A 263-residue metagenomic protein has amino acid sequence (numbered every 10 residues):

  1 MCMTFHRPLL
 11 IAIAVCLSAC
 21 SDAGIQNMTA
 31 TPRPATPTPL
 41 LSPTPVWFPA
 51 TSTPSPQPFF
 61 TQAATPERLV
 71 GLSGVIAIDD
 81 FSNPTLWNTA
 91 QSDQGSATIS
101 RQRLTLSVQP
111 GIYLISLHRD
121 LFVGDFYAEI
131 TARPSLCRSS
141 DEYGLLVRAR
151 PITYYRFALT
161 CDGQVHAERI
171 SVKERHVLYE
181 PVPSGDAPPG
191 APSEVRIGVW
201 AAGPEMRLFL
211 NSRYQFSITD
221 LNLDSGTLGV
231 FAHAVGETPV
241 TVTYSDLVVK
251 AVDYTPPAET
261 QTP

Functional and structural regions predicted by a protein language model:
I13, C20-I76, V252-P263: Ser/Thr-rich, Proline-interspersed low-complexity disordered segments
L72-Q94: Short, tryptophan-glycine- and acidic/Ser/Thr-enriched carbohydrate-recognition patches
F81, I130, G190-I218, L247: Carbohydrate-binding surfaces in secreted/extracellular proteins
G95-L114: Short carbohydrate-recognition loop motifs
V108-S171: Secretory/extracellular carbohydrate-interaction modules and structurally similar beta-sandwich "look-alikes"
L114-L121, V182-P189, I218, H233: Beta-strand-rich interaction surfaces with strong enrichment in secreted/lumenal proteins
K173-G198: Short, aromatic/His-centered strand-loop micro-motif at the edge of beta-sheets
I218-D246: Flexible glycan-contacting loops in extracellular carbohydrate-active proteins
